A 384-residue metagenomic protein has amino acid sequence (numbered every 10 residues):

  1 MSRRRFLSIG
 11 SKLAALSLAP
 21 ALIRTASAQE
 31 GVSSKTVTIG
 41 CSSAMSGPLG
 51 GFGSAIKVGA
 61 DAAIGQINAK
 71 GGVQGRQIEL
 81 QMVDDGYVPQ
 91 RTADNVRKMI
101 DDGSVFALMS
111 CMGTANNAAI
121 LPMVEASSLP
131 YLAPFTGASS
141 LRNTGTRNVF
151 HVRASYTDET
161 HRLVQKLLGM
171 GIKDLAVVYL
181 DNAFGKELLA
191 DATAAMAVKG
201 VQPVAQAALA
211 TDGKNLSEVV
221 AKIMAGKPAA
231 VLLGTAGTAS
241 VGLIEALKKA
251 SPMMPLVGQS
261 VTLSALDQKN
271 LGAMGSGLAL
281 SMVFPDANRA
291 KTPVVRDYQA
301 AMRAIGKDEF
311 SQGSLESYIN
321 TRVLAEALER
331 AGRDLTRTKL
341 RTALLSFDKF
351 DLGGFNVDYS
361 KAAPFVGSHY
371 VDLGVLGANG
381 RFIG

Functional and structural regions predicted by a protein language model:
R5-A26: N-terminal export signals
E30-V32, G51-V58, V73-S140, L209-L216 (+1 more regions): Beta-alpha junction/loop-to-helix N-cap segments that form part of ligand/metal-binding clefts
V32-S33, V37-G59, V83-P89, M112-G113 (+3 more regions): Extracytoplasmic "Venus flytrap"
V58-L80, V198-V201: Signal peptide-proximal N-terminal region of secreted/periplasmic/extracellular or secretory-lumen proteins
Q90-D94, S139-S140, R147-S251, D286-R296: Extracellular/periplasmic Venus flytrap/periplasmic-binding protein
M99, S104-M112, L132-P134, A176-Y179 (+4 more regions): Periplasmic-binding protein-like
I244-S317, F382: Extracellular/periplasmic periplasmic-binding protein-like sensory domains
A304-S314, A325-F382: Segments of small-molecule ligand-sensing domains
